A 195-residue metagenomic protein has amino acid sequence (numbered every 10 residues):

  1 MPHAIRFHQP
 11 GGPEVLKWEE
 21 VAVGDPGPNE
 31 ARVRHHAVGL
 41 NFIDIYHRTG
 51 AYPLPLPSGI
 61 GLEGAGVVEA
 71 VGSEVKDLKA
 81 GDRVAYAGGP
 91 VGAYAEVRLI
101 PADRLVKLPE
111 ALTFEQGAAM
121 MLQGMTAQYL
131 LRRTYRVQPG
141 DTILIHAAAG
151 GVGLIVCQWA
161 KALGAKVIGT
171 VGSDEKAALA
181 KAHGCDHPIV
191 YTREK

Functional and structural regions predicted by a protein language model:
M1-H3: Extreme N-terminal starter segment of soluble prokaryotic enzymes
A22-G39, T49-G92: Glycine-rich beta-strand-centered segment in the early N-terminal region that forms part of a ligand/cofactor-binding
Y46, V84-A149, W159, A182: NAD(P)H dinucleotide-binding glycine-rich loop of Rossmann-like/cofactor-binding domains, especially the beta1-alpha1
I145, K161-K195: Adenosine-nucleotide cofactor-binding segment
V152: Hydrophobic/small residue at the entry helix of a nucleotide-binding pocket
